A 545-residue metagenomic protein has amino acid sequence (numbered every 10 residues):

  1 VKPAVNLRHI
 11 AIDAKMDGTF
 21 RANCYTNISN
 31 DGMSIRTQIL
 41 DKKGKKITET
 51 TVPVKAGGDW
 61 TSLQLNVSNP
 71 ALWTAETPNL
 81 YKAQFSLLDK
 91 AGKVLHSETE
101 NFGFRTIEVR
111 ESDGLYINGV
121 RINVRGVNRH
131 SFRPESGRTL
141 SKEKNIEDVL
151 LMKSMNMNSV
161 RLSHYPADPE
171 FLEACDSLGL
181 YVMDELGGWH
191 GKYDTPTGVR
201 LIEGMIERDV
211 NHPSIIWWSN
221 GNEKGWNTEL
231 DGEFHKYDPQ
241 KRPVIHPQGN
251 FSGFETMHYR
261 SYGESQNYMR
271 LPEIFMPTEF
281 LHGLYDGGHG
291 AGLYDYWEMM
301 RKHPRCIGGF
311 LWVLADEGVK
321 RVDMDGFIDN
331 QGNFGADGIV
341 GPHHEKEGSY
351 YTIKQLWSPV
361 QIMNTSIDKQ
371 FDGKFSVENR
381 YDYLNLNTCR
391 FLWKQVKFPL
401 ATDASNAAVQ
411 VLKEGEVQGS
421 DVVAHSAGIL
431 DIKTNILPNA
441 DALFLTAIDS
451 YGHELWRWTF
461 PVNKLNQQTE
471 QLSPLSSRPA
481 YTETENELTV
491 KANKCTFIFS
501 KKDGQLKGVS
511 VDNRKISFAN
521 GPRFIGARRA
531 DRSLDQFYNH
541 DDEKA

Functional and structural regions predicted by a protein language model:
V1-P166, V182, R200-G204, S214-W217 (+4 more regions): Secreted/periplasmic carbohydrate-active enzymes, especially glycoside hydrolases
V149-M155, S159-G348, T352, M363-S366: Substrate-binding/catalytic cleft of secreted carbohydrate-active enzymes, primarily glycoside hydrolases
